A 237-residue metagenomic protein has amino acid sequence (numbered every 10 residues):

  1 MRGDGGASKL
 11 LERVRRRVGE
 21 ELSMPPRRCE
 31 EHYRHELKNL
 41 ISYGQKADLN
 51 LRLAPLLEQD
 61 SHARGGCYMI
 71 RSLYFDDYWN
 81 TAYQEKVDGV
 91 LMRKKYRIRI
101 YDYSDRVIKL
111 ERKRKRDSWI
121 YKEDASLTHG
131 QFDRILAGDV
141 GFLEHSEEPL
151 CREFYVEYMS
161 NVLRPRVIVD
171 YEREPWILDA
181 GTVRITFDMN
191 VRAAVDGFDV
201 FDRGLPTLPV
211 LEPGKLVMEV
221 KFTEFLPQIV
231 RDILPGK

Functional and structural regions predicted by a protein language model:
M1-K237: Phosphate-end processing signature that detects enzymes handling 5′-triphosphorylated RNA and polyphosphate
